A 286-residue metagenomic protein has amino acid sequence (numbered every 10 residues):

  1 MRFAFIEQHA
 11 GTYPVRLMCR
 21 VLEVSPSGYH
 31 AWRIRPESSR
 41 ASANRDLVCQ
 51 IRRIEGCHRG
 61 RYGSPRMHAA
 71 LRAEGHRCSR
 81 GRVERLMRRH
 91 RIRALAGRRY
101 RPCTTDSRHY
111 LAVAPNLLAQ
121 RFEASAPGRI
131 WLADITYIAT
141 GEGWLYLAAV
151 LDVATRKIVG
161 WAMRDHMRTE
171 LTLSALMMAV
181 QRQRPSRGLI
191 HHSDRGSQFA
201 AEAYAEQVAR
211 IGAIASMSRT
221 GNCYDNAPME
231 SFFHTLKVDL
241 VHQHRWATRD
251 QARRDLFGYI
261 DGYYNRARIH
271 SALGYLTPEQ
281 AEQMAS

Functional and structural regions predicted by a protein language model:
M1-S286: Charged DNA-binding/catalytic regions of mobile-element recombinases
